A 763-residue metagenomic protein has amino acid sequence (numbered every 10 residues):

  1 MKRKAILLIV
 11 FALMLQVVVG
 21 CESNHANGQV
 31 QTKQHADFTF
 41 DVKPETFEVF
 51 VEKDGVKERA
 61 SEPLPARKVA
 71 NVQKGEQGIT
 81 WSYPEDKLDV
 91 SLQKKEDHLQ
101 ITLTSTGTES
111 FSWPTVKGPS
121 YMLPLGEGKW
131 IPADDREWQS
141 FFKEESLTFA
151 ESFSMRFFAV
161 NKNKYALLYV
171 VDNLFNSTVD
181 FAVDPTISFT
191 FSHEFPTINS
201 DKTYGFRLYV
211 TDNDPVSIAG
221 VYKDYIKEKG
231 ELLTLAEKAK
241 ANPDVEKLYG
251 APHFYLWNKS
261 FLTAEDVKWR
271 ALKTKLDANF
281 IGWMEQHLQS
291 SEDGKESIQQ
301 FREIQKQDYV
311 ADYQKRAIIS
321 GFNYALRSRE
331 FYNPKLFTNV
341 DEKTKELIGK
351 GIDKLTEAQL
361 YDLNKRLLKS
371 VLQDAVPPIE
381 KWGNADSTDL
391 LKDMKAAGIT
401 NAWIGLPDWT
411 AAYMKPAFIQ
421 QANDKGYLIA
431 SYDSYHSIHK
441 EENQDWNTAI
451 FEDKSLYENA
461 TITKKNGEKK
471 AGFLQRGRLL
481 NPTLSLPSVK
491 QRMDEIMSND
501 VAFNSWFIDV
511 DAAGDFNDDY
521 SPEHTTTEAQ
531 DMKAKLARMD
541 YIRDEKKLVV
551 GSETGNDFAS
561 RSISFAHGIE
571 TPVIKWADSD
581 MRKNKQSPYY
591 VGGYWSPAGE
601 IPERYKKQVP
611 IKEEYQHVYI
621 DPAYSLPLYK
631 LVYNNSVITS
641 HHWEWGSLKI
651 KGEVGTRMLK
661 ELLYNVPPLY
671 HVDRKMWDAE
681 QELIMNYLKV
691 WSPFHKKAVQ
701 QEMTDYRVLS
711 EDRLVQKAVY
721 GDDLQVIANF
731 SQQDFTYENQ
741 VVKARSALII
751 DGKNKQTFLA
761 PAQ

Functional and structural regions predicted by a protein language model:
M1-A5: Positively charged n-region of N-terminal signal peptides that target proteins for export
I9-V17: Bacterial N-terminal signal peptides
N27-N401, Q421-I429, D433-Y435, V550 (+3 more regions): Carbohydrate-recognition beta-sandwich/jelly-roll modules in extracellular/periplasmic carbohydrate-active proteins
V42-V51, S188-R207, T211-V216, E265-D277 (+7 more regions): Active-site-proximal substrate-binding groove within the catalytic cores of carbohydrate-active enzymes
A358, D362-Q373, D445-L479, D518-A529: Aromatic- and acidic-residue-enriched carbohydrate-binding clefts of CAZyme catalytic domains
L391-G405, Y413, Q421-L428, D433-S437 (+5 more regions): Long, K/E/R/D-enriched contiguous segments that form extended
D424, I438-K464, S564-K575: Aromatic- and acidic-residue-enriched segments that line the glycan-binding/catalytic groove of carbohydrate-active
